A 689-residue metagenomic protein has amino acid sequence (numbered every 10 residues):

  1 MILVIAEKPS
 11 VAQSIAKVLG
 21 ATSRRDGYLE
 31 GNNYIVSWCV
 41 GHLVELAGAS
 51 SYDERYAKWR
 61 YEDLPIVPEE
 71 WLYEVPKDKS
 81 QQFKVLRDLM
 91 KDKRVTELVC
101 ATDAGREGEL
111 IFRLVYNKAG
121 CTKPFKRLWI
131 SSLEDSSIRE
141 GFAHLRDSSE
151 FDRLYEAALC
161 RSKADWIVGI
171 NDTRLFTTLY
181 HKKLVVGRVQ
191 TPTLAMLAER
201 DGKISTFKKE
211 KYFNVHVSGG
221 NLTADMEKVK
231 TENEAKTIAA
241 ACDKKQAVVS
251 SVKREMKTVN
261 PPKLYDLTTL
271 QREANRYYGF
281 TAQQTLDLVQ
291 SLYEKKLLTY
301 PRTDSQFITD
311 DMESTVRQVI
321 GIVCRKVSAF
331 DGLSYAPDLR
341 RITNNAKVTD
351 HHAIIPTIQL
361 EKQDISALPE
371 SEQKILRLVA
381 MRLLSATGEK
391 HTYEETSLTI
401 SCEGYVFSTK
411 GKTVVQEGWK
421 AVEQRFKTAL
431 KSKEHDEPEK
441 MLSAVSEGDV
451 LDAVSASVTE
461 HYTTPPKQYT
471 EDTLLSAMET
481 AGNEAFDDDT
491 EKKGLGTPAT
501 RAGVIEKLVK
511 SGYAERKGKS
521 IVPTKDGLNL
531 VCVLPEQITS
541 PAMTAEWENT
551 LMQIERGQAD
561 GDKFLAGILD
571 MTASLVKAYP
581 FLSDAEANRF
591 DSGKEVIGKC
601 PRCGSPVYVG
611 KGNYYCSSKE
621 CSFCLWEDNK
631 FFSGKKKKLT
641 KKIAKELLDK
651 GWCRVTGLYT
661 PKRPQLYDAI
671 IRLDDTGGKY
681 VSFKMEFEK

Functional and structural regions predicted by a protein language model:
M1, A101-A104, H181-K183, R254-K263 (+3 more regions): Conserved short loop/turn motifs at secondary-structure junctions
M1-L159, W166, V454, P465: Intrinsically disordered, low-complexity regulatory segments
I2-L3, R25, M90, K118 (+4 more regions): Basic, low-complexity terminal or inter-domain segments flanking catalytic cores
P9-A16, N33-V36, V40, P76-R87 (+18 more regions): Amphipathic alpha-helical transducer elements in NTP-driven molecular machines
W71-E74, T102, T122-K126, D147-L154 (+5 more regions): Short, polar/flexible loop-turn hinges at active-site or ligand-entry regions and domain interfaces
K93, D135-G219, R254-T258: C-terminal or mid-to-C-terminal helical accessory/interaction module adjacent to the motor/catalytic core
E232-Y265, Q271, A542: Metal- or metallocofactor-binding catalytic centers and their adjacent structured scaffolds across diverse enzyme
